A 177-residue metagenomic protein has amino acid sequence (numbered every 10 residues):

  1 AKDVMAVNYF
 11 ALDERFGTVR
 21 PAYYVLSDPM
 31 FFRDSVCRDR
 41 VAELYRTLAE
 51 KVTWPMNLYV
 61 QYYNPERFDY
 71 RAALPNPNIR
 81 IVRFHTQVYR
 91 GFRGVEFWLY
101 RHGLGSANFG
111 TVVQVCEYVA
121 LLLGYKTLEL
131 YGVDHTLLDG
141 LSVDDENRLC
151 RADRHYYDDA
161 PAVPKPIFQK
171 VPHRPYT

Functional and structural regions predicted by a protein language model:
A1-T177: Metal-ion/cofactor- or nucleotide/acyl-coenzyme-handling active-site neighborhoods
